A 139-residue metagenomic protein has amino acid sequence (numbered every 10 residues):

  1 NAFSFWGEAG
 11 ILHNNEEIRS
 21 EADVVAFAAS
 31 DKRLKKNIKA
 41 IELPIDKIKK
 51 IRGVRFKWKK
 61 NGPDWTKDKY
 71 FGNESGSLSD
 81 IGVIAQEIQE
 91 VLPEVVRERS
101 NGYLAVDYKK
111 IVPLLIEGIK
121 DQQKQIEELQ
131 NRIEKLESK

Functional and structural regions predicted by a protein language model:
N1-K32, L43: Trimeric beta-solenoid/beta-helix "fiber body" segments of extracellular/virion adhesins and depolymerases
N1-L12, I45, K49-K50, K59-P63 (+1 more regions): Self-maturation zones of extracellular/virion spikes and adhesins
S30, K35, Y70, P93-K139: C-terminal intramolecular chaperone/auto-processing assembly modules
S30-N37, W58-S79: Active-site-adjacent substrate-recognition loops and nearby beta-strands within hydrolase catalytic domains
A40-D46, G53-V54: Amphipathic alpha-helical blocks and their helix-capping loop/short-beta junctions
P44-K47, I84, L115: Stable alpha-helical elements in mature extracytoplasmic
G53-V54, N61, V95: Acidic glycine-/aspartate-rich tracts in secreted/extracellular proteins
F56, I88: Active-site-adjacent helical/loop segments in soluble small-molecule enzymes
